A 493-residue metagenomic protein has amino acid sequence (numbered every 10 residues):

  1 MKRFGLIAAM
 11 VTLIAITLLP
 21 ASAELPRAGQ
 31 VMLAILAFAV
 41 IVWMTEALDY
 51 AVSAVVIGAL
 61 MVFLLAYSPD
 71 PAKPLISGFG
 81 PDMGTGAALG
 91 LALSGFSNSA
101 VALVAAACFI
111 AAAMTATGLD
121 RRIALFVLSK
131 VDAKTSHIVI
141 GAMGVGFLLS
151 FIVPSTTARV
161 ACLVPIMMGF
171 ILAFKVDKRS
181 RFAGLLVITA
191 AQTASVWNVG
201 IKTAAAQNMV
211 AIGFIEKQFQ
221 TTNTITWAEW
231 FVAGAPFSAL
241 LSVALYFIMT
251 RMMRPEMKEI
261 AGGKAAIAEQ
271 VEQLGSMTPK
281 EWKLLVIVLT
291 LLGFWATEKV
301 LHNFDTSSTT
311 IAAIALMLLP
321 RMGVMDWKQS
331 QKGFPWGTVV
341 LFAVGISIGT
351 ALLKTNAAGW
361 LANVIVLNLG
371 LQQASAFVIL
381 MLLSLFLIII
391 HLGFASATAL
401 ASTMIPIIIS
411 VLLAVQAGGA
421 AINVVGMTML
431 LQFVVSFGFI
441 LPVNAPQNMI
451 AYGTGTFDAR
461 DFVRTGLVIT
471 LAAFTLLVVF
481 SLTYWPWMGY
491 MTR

Functional and structural regions predicted by a protein language model:
M1-P20, E24, L119, T156-R159 (+3 more regions): Juxtamembrane and boundary regions of transmembrane helices in multi-pass small-molecule transporters and channels
G5, E24-L33, S97-F109, R159-V160 (+4 more regions): Structural signature of hydrophobic alpha-helical transmembrane segments
I7, M32-L33, V52-V55, S136-G144 (+9 more regions): Hydrophobic alpha-helical transmembrane segments
I7-A15, A37-V40, A59, F63 (+13 more regions): Generic alpha-helical transmembrane segments of integral inner-membrane proteins, especially permease/transport modules
A15-E24, D82-G86, L119, F294-H302 (+4 more regions): Transmembrane helix-loop junctions in multi-pass membrane proteins
A21, F38, V52-D177, G337-T338 (+1 more regions): Membrane-embedded alpha-helical segments and adjacent helix-loop junctions characteristic of multi-pass solute
A23-R27, F38-V56, A92, F247-P255 (+2 more regions): Flexible hinge motifs at transmembrane-helix junctions and intramembrane kinks/re-entrant loops in multi-pass membrane
I41-D49, V145-S155, Q192-K202, A296-E298 (+2 more regions): Transmembrane alpha-helix interface/packing and boundary motifs in multi-pass membrane proteins, characterized by
